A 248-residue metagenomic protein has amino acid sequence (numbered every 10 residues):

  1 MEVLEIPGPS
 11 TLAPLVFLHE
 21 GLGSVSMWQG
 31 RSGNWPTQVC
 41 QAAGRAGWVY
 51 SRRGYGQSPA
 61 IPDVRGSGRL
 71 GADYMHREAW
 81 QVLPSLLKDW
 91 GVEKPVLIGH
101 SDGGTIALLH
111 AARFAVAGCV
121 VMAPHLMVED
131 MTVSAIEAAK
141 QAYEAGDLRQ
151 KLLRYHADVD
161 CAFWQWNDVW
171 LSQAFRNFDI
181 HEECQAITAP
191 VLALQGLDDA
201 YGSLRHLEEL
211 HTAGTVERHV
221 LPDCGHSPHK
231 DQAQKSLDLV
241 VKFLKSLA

Functional and structural regions predicted by a protein language model:
I6-D63: Conserved HGGG/HGGXW glycine-rich cap/lid loop of the alpha/beta-hydrolase fold
W48-K94: Active-site loop/oxyanion-hole signature of alpha/beta-hydrolase fold enzymes
E93-E129: Conserved hydrolase catalytic core segment
W166-E183: Active-site nucleophile elbow and catalytic-triad environment of alpha/beta-hydrolase enzymes
I187, A193-Q195: Short beta-strand/loop motif that positions the catalytic acidic residue of the alpha/beta-hydrolase fold
A200-H206: Conserved alpha/beta-hydrolase "acid-adjacent" motif
T212-S227: Catalytic histidine neighborhood in serine/cysteine hydrolases with alpha/beta-hydrolase-type architecture
C224-L237: Catalytic histidine-centered segment of alpha/beta-hydrolase-like enzymes
